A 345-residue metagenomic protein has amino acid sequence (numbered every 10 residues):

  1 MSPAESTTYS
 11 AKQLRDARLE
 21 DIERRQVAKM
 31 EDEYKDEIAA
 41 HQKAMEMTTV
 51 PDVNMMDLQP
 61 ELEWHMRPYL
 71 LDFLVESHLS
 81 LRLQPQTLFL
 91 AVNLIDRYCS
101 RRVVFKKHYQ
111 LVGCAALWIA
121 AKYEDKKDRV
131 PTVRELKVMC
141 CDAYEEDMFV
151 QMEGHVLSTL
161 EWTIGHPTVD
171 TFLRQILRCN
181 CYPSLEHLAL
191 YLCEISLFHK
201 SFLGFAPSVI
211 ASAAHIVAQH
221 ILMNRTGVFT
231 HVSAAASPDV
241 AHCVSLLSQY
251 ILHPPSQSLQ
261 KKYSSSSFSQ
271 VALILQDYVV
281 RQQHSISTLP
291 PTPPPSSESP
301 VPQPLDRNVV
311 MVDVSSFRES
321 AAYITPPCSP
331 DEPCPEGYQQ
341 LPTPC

Functional and structural regions predicted by a protein language model:
M1-C114, W118-C345: Acidic, serine/threonine-rich low-complexity regulatory regions at protein termini of eukaryotic cell-cycle
